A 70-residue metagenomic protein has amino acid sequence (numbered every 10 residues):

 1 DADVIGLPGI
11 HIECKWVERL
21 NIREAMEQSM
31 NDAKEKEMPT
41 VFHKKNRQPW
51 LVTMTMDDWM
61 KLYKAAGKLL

Functional and structural regions predicted by a protein language model:
D1-D32: Catalytic centers of nucleases
I5-H11, D32-P39, A65-L70: Solvent-exposed, well-ordered amphipathic alpha-helical segments that flank/support binding or catalytic loops
L20-W50: Mid-chain, well-packed structural core segment of small domains
M38-L70: Domain-level recognition of nuclease-like catalytic cores that cleave nucleotide substrates
